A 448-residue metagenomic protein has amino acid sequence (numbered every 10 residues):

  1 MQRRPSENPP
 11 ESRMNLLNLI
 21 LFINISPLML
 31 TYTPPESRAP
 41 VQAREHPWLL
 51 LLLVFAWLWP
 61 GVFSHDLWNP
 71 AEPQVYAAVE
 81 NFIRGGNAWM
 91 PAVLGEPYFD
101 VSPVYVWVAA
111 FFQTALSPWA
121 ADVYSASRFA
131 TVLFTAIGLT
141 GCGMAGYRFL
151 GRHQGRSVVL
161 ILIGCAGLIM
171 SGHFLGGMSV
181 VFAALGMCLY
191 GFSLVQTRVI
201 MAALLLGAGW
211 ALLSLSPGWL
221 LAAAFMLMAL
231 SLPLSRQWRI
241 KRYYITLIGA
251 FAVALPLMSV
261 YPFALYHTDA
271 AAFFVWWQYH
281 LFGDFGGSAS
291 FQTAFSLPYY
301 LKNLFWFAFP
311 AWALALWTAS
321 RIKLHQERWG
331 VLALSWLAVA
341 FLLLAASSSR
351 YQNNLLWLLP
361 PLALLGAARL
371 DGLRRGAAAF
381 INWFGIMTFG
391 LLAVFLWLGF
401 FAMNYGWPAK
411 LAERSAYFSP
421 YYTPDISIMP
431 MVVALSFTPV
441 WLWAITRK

Functional and structural regions predicted by a protein language model:
L17-W59, I245-V253: Start-transfer (signal-anchor) and selected internal transmembrane alpha helices of multi-pass inner/ER membrane
Q42-E72, S235-R236, A252-Y266: Transmembrane signal-anchor helices characteristic of membrane glycosylation enzymes that use polyprenol
A43-L50, C142-G164, F182: Transmembrane-helix signature of polytopic, membrane-embedded enzymes that assemble or transfer cell-envelope glycans
W57, Q74-D100, V104, F111-T114: Extracytosolic helix-loop segments that constitute the early lumenal/periplasmic catalytic or substrate-binding loops
V75-N81, A208-G209, L215-W329, A333-Q352 (+2 more regions): Transmembrane-lumen/periplasm boundary regions of multi-pass, lipid-linked membrane glycan transferases
Y124, G167-V181, P217-G218: Short acidic/glycine- and proline-prone juxtamembrane loop motifs at membrane-interface regions of multi-pass membrane
S125, F129-F149, M187: Transmembrane-helix motifs of polytopic, lipid-linked glycan transferases
Y147-H153, L185-L205, W210-L213, I322-K323 (+1 more regions): Membrane-interface transmembrane helices that cradle and orient dolichyl/undecaprenyl
